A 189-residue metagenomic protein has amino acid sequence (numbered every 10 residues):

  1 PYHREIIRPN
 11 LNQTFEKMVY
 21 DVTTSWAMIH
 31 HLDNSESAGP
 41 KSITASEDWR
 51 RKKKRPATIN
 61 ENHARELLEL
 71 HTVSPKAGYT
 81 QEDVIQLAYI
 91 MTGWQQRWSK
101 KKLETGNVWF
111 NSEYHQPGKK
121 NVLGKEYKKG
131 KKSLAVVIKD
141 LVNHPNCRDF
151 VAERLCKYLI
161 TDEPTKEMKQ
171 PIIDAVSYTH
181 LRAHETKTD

Functional and structural regions predicted by a protein language model:
P1-T165: Non-catalytic, conformational "gating/processing" segments within enzyme and secreted inhibitor domains
A175-V176: Acidic, proline/serine/threonine- and glycine-rich low-complexity intrinsically disordered segments
T179-T186: Conserved small/polar residues in nucleotide/adenosyl-binding loops
D189: Gly/Pro- and small hydrophobic-enriched strand-loop and loop-to-helix capping segments that sit at the rims
